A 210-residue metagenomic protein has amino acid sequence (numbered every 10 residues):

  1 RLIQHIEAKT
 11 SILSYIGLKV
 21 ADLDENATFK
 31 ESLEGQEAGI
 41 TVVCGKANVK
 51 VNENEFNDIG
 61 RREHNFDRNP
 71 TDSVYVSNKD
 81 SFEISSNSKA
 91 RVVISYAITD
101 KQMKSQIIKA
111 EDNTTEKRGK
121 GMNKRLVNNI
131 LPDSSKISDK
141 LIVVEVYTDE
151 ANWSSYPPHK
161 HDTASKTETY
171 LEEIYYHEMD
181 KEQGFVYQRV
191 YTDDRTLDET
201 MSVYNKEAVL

Functional and structural regions predicted by a protein language model:
R1-K30, E37, K124-I174: A short glycine-rich, His/Asp/Glu-containing loop-to-beta-strand
G17-S85: Extended, compositionally biased flexible segments
L18-D22, G39, S73-Y75, I94 (+4 more regions): Conserved hydrophobic/aromatic beta-strand scaffold that supports enzyme active sites
E34-D58, E150-A151, D162-A208: Glycine- and acidic-residue-biased ligand/ion/polar-headgroup-sensing regions
E53, S88, Y96-I98, K160 (+1 more regions): A short beta-strand motif that forms part of the nucleic acid-binding face of small beta-barrel RNA-binding folds
G60-R61, S95, M103-Q106, T167 (+1 more regions): A short, polar/proline- and glycine-enriched secondary-structure boundary/capping micro-motif
N65-M103, Q183, Y204-N205, L210: Ligand-binding loop in jelly-roll beta-barrel domains
K89-E150: Surface-exposed beta-loop interaction hotspot
